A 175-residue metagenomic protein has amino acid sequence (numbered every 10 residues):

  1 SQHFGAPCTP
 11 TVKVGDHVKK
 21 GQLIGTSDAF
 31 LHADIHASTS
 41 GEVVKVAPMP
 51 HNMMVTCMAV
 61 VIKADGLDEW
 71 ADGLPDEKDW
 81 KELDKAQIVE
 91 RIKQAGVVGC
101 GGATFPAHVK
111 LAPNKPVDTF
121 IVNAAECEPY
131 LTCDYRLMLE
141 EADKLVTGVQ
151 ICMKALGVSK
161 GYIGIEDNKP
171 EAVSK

Functional and structural regions predicted by a protein language model:
S1-F4, T26, I35-A37: Short beta-strand-turn/beta-hairpin segments enriched in glycine/proline and small hydrophobics that form edge-strand
S1-P7, T11, V61: N-terminal, Lys/Arg-enriched amphipathic/low-complexity engagement segments that precede the first folded domain
Q2-F4, Q22-L23, E82-D84, A124: Intrinsically disordered, low-complexity segments enriched in polar/charged residues with Gly/Pro, especially when
C8-H17, G21: Short histidine-centered loop motifs in beta-beta connectors
Q22, D28-L31: N-terminal alpha-helical targeting/anchoring segments
L31-T39, K45-K175: Iron-sulfur-associated redox domains of electron-transfer enzymes in respiratory and anaerobic energy metabolism
